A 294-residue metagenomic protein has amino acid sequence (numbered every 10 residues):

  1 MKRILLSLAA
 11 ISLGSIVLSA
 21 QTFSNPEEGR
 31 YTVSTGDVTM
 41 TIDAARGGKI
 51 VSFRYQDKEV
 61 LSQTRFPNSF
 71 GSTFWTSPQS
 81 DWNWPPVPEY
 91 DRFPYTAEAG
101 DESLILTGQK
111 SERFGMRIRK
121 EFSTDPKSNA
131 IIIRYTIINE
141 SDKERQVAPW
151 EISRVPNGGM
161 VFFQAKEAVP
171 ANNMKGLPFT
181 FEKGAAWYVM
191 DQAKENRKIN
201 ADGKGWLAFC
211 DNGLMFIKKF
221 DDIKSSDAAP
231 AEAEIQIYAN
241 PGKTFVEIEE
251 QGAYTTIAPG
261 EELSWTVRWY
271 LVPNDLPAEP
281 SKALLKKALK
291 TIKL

Functional and structural regions predicted by a protein language model:
I4-G14: Sec-dependent N-terminal signal peptides
I16-A20: Sec/Tat signal peptide C-region and signal peptidase I cleavage site
Q21-N25, S34, Q79-S128, E144-V147 (+2 more regions): Extended, loop-rich substrate-binding clefts of extracytoplasmic carbohydrate-active enzymes
R30-R92: Acidic-aromatic substrate-binding/catalytic surfaces of carbohydrate-active enzymes
D37, G108, G260-N274: Short, hydrophobic/aromatic-enriched beta-strand segments in well-ordered soluble domains
V38-M40, G48-V51, E59, N129 (+3 more regions): A contiguous, surface-exposed recognition patch within enzymatic or periplasmic domains that forms
R46, K110, T124-P126, I137-S141 (+2 more regions): Beta-strand elements of well-folded, non-transmembrane domains
Y270-L294: Terminal connector regions
